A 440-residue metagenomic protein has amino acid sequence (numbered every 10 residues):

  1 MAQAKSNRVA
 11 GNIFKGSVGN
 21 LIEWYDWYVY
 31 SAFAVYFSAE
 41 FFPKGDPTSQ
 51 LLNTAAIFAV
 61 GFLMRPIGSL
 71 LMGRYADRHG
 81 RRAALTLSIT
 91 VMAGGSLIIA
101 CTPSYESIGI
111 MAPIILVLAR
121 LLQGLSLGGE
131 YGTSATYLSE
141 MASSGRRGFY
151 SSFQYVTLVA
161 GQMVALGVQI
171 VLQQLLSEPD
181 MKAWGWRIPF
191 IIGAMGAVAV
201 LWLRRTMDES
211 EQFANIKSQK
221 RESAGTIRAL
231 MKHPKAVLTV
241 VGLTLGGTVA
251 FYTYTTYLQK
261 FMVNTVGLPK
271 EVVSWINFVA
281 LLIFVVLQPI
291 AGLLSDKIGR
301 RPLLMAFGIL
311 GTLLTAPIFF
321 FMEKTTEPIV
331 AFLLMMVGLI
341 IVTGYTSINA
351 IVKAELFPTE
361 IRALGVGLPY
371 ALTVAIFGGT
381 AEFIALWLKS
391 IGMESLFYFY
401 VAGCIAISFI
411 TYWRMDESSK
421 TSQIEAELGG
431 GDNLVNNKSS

Functional and structural regions predicted by a protein language model:
S31, P234-I283, F377-E382: Extracytoplasmic gate region of multi-pass secondary transporters
A34-R65: Extracellular/periplasmic helix-loop-helix junction of adjacent transmembrane segments in MFS-like secondary
A55-R74, A93-G95, F278-A291: Central cavity-lining transmembrane alpha-helices of secondary-active solute carriers, predominantly the Major
R78-T90, K297-G308: Cytoplasmic membrane-interface "Motif A"-like loop-to-helix N-cap segments of 12-TM Major Facilitator Superfamily
T90-G109, I309-T325: C-terminal ends and interior cores of transmembrane alpha-helices in multi-pass membrane transporters/permeases
F149-Q173, P369-A381: Glycine-rich segments within core transmembrane alpha-helices of 12-TM secondary carriers
V200-M207, V352, A402-G429: Multi-pass alpha-helical transporter architecture, strongest for 12-TM Major Facilitator/SLC carriers used
P302-I348: C-terminal transmembrane helical hairpin of 12-TM major facilitator-type secondary transporters
